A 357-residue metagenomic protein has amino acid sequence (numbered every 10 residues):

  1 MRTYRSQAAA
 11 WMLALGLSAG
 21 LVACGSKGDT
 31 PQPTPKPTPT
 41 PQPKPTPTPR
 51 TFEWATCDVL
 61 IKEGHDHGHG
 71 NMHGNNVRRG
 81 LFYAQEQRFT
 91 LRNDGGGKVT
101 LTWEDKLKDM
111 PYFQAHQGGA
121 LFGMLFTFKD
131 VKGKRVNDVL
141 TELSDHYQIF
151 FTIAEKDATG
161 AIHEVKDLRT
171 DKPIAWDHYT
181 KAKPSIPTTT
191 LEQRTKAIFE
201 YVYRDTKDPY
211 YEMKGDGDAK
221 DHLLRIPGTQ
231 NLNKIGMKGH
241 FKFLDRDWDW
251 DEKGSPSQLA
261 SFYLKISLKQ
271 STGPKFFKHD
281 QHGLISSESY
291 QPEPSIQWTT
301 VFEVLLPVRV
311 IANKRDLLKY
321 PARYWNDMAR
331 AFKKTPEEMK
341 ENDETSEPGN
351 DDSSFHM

Functional and structural regions predicted by a protein language model:
M1-M12: Bacterial N-terminal signal peptides that target proteins for export
A14, S18-C57: Bacterial Sec-dependent N-terminal signal peptides
P41-Y83, H356-M357: N-terminal segment immediately downstream of the Sec signal-peptide cleavage site in secreted/extracellular proteins
N75-Q117: N-terminal edge beta-strand
K108-Y201: Extracellular-facing segments of soluble proteins and assemblies that are Gly/Ser/Thr-biased and enriched in aromatics
F122-F128, N233-P292: Internal, hydrophobic beta-strand segments that form the core of beta-sheet-rich folds
T170-W250: Extended, solvent-exposed segments with strong compositional bias
K278-M357: Short beta-strand elements
